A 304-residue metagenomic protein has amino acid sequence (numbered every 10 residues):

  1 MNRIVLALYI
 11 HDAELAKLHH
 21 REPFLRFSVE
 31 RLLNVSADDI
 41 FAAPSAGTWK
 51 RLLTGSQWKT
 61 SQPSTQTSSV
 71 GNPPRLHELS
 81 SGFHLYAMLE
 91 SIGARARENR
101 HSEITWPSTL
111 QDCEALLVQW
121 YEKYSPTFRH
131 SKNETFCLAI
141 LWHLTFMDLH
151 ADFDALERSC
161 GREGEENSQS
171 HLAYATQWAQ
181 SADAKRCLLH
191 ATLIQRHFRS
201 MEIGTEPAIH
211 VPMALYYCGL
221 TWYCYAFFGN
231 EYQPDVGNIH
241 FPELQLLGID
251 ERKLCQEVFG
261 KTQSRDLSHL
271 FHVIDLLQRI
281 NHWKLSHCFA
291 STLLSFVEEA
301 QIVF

Functional and structural regions predicted by a protein language model:
M1-S81, H130-C137: Intrinsically disordered, low-complexity acidic/Ser/Thr-rich segments used as protein-protein interaction/activation
A16-K17, G229-Y232, V303: Substrate-binding/catalytic groove segments of enzymes that remodel or degrade extracellular structural polymers
G55-N72, G82-S264: Long, amphipathic alpha-helical regulatory blocks in the mid-to-C-terminal portion of eukaryotic proteins
T60-Q62, Q256-F304: Intrinsically disordered, low-complexity regulatory regions with latent secondary structure
